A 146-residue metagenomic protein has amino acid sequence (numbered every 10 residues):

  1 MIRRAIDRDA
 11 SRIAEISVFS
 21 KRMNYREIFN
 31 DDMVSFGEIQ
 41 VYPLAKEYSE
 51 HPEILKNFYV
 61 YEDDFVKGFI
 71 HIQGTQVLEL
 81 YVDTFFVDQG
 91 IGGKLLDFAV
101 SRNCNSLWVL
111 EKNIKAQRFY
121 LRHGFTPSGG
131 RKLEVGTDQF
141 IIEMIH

Functional and structural regions predicted by a protein language model:
M1-E15, Y25: A short beta-loop-alpha structural element at the N-terminal edge of CoA-dependent acyl/N-acetyltransferase catalytic
K21-E47: Conserved GNAT-fold acetyl-CoA-binding loop/helix
V41-Y59: A short helix-loop-beta-strand connector motif used in the catalytic cores of GNAT acetyltransferases and, in some
F58-V60, D64-Y81: Conserved beta-strand in the GNAT
Q76-D88, V109-L110: A short, internal acetyl-CoA/4′-phosphopantetheine-binding micro-motif in the GNAT/acyltransferase core
V82, D88-S101, R118, R122: Conserved acetyl-CoA-binding loop-helix of GNAT-fold acetyltransferases
G93-K94, K112-I141: Conserved active-site alpha-helix within GNAT-family acetyltransferase domains
S101-K115: Conserved GNAT acetyl-CoA-binding A-motif
